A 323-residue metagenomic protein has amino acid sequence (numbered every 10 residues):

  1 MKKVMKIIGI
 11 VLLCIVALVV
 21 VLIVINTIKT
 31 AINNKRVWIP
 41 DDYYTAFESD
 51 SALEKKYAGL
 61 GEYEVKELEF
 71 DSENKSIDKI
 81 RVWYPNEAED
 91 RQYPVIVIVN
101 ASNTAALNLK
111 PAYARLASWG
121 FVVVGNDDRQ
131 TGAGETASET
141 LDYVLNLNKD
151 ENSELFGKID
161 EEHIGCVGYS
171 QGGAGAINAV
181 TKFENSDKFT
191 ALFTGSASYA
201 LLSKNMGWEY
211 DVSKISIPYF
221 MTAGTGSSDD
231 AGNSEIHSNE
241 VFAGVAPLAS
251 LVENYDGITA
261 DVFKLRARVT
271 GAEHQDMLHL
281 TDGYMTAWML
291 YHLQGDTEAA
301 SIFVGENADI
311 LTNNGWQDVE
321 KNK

Functional and structural regions predicted by a protein language model:
M1-V20: N-terminal Sec-pathway targeting helices
K2, K29, N33, T270-K323: Alpha/beta-hydrolase-fold serine-hydrolase catalytic core, especially in secreted/extracellular enzymes
K35-R91: N-terminal cap/lid segment of alpha/beta-hydrolase-fold proteins
E87-Q92, E135-A174, K182-F183: Gly/Ser-rich "nucleophile elbow"/oxyanion-hole loop immediately N-terminal to the catalytic nucleophile in hydrolases
D90-A101: Short beta-strand element of the alpha/beta-hydrolase
L107-N126: Short amphipathic alpha-helix adjacent to the substrate-entry channel of hydrolases
G175-A179, S203: Hydrolases whose catalytic domains are alpha/beta-hydrolase-1, hotdog thioesterase, or metallo-beta-lactamase-like
T190-M277: The feature captures the conserved acid-bearing segment of alpha/beta-hydrolase catalytic domains
